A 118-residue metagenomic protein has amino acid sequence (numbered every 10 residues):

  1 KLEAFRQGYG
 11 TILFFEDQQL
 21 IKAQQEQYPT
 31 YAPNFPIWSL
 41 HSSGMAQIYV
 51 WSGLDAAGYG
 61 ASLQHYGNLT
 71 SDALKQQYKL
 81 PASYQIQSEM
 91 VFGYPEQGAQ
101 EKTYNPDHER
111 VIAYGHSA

Functional and structural regions predicted by a protein language model:
K1-S43: Glycine/small-residue-rich phosphate/adenosyl-binding loop
G8-T11, A57, S88: Generic beta-strand structural signal
A23-Q27, A73, E101-K102: A short secondary-structure junction signal
I37-W38, A57-D72: GST superfamily/GST-like fold recognition
A46-Q47, W51: Alpha-helical transmembrane segments of helical membrane proteins, especially in multi-pass transport, channel
L54: Hydrophobic pocket-lining residues that define ligand/cofactor binding sites across diverse proteins
K75-A82, Q100-Y104: Short proline/glycine-enriched turn/loop segments at secondary-structure junctions
I86-A118: C-terminal helix-cap and adjacent tail motif
